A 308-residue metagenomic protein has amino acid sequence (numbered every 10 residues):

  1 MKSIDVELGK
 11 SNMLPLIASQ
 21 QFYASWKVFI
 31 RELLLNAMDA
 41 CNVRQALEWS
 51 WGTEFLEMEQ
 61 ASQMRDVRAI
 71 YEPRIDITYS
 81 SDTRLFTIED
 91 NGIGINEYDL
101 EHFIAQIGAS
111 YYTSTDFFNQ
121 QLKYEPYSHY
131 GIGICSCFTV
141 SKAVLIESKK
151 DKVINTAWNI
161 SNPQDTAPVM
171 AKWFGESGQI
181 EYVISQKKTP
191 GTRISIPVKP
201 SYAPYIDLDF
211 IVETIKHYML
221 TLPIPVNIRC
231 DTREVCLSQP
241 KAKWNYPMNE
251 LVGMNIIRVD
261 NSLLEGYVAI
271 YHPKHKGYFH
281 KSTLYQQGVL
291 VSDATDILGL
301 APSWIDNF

Functional and structural regions predicted by a protein language model:
M1-R74, Y79-T83, Y98-D99: Bergerat-fold GHKL ATPase/HATPase_c domain
S19, F103-Y127, A167: Bergerat-fold ATP-binding/catalytic subdomain of histidine kinases
Q20, A37-A40, Q106-S110, A143 (+2 more regions): Conserved, well-folded catalytic cores of nucleic-acid-processing and energy-transducing macromolecular machines
D82-F86, T192: Short beta-strand element(s) in the Bergerat
D90: Acidic ATP/Mg2+-coordinating residue in the GHKL
G94-H102: Short helix N-cap motif at coil->helix boundaries in the Bergerat
Q121-K241: GHKL-type ATPase core
M170, I224-F308: GHKL/Histidine-kinase-like ATPase module
